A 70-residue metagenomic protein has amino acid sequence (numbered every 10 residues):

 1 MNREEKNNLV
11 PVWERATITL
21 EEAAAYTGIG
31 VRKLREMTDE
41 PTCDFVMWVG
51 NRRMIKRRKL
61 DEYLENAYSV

Functional and structural regions predicted by a protein language model:
M1-E4, E65-V70: Short intrinsically disordered terminal tails
E4-E5, P41: Generic extreme N-terminus detector
K6-K33: Polyanion-binding surface elements
A25-M54, D61-E62, A67-Y68: Major-groove DNA-recognition helix of helix-turn-helix-type DNA-binding domains
